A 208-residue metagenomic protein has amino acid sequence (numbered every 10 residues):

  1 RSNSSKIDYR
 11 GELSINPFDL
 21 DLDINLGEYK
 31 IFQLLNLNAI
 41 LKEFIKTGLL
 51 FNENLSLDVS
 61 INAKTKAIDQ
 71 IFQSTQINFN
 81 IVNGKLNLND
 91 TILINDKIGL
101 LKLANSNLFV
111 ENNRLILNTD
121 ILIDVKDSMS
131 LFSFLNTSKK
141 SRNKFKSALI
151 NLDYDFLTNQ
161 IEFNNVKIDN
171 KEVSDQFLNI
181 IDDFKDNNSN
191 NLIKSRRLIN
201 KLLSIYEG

Functional and structural regions predicted by a protein language model:
R1-G208: Membrane-proximal interfacial segments on either side of biological membranes
